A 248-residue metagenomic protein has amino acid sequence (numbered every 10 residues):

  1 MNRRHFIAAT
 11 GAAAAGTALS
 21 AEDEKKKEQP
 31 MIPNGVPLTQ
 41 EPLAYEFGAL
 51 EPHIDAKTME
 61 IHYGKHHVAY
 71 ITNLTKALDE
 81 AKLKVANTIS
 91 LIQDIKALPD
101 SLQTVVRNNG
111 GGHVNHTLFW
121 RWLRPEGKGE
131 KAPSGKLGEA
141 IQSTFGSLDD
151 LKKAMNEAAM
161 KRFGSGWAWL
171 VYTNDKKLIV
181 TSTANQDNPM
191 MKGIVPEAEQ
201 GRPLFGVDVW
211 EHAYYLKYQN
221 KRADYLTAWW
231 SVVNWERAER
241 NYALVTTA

Functional and structural regions predicted by a protein language model:
M1-A13: N-terminal secretory signal peptides and thylakoid transit peptides that target proteins across membranes
A12-S20: Hydrophobic h-region of N-terminal signal peptides that target proteins for export in Gram-negative bacteria
S20-P52: C-terminal segment of N-terminal export signals and the immediately downstream linker at the start of the mature
P33-G35, K65, K76-V85, S90-N174 (+1 more regions): All-alpha RGS (Regulator of G-protein Signaling) helical domain and cognate RGS-like helical scaffolds
A49-H53, D94-L102, I194-V195: Acidic/His metal-coordination segments adjacent to aromatic residues that form catalytic metal sites in metalloenzymes
K57-T72: Structured secondary-structure scaffolds
E157-M160, S165-Q219, T227-A228: An amphipathic alpha-helical core segment
A223-A248: N-terminal targeting pre-sequences for secretion and organelle import
